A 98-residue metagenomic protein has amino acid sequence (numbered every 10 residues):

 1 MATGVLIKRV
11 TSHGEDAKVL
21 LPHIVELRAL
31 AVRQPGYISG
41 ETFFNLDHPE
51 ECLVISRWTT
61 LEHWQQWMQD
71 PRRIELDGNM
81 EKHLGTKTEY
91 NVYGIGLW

Functional and structural regions predicted by a protein language model:
T3-V10: Active-site-flanking beta-strand signature of metal-NTP-handling nucleotidyl enzymes and homologous cyclase-like
V10-P22: Short, surface-exposed ligand-recognition loops at beta-strand->loop->(often short) alpha-helix junctions that present
T11, I55-R57: Short hydrophobic/aromatic beta-strand micro-patches that form the beta-sheet surface supporting nucleotide- or nucleic
P22-E26, G78: Generic recognition of well-ordered alpha-helical segments within structured catalytic/regulatory domains
R28-L53: Short, glycine- and small/hydrophobic-rich beta-strand elements in well-ordered beta-sheets
V32-S39, R57-N91: An amphipathic, aromatic/His-enriched active-site/gating alpha helix that lines ligand/cofactor pockets
F43, V92-G94: Flexible, low-complexity linkers/stalks enriched in Thr/Pro that connect modular domains
G96-W98: A short acidic, often aromatic-flanked loop/helix-cap motif at beta-alpha or helix-coil junctions that lines enzyme
